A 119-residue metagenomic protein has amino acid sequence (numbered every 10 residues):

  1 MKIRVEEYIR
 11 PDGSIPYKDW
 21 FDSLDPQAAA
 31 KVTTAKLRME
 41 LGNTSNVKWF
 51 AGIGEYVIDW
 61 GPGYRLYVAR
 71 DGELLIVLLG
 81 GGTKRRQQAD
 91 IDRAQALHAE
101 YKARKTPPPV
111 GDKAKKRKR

Functional and structural regions predicted by a protein language model:
M1-G63, D71-I76, T83-R119: Basic, Lys/Arg-enriched alpha-helical interface segments
